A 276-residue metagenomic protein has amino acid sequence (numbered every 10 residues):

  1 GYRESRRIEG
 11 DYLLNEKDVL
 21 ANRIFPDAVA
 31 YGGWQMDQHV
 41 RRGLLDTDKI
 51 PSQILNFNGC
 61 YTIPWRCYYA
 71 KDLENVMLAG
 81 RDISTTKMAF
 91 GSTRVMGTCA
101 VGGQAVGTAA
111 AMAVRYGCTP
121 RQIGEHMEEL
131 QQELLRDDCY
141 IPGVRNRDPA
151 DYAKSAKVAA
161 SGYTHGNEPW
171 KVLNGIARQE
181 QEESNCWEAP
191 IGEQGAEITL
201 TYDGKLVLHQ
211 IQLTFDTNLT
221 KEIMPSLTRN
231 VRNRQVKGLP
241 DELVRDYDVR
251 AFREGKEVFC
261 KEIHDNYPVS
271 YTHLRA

Functional and structural regions predicted by a protein language model:
G1-K154: Flavin (FAD/FMN)-binding glycine-rich loop and adjacent Rossmann-like elements that form
R41-R42, T47-D48, I54-N58, I176-E180 (+2 more regions): A short linear-motif detector with a strong N-terminal bias
A105, R275-A276: Long alpha-helical scaffolds
Y116-G117, G175-E183: Short loop/turn hinge sites at secondary-structure boundaries
A150-I176: Predominantly extracellular/luminal regions of secreted and cell-surface proteins, especially disulfide-bonded
Q179-R275: Aromatic, loop-rich ligand-recognition surfaces of beta-strand-rich domains
